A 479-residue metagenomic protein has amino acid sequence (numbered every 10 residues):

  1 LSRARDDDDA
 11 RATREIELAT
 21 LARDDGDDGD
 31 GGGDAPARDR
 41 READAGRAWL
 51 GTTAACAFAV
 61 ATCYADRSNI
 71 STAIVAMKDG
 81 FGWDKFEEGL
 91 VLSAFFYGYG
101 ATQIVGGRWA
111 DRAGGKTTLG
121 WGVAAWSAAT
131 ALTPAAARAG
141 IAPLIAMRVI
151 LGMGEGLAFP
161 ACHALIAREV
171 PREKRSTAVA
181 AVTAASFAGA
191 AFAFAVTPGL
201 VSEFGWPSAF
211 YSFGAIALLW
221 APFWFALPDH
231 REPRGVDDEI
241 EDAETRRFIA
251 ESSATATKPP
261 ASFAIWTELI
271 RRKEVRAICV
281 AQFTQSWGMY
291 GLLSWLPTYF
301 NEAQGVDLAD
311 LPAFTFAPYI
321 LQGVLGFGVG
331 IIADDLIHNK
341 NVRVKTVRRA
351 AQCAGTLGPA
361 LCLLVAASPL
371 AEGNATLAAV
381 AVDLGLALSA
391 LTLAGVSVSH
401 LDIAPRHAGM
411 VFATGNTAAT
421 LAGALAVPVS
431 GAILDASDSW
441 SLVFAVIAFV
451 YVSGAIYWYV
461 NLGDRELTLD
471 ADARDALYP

Functional and structural regions predicted by a protein language model:
R38-G46, V236-C279, A303, L477-Y478: Juxtamembrane intracellular "pre-TM" segments in multi-pass secondary transporters
G51-K85, L292-P297: Extracytoplasmic
S68, F96-I104, G156, A190-A191 (+4 more regions): Residue-level signature of mid-helix packing/kink "hotspots" within the transmembrane helices of 12-pass Major
I70-I74, R272-F327, L393, V427: Extracytoplasmic gate region of multi-pass secondary transporters
A101-I141: Conserved MFS/SLC helix-loop-helix module at the cytosolic interface between two early adjacent transmembrane helices
A124-R138, C353-A371: C-terminal ends and interior cores of transmembrane alpha-helices in multi-pass membrane transporters/permeases
M147-F187: Cytoplasmic helix-loop-helix junction between adjacent transmembrane helices in 12-TM secondary transporters
V182-E232: Helix-loop-helix hairpin linking two adjacent transmembrane segments in secondary transporters
